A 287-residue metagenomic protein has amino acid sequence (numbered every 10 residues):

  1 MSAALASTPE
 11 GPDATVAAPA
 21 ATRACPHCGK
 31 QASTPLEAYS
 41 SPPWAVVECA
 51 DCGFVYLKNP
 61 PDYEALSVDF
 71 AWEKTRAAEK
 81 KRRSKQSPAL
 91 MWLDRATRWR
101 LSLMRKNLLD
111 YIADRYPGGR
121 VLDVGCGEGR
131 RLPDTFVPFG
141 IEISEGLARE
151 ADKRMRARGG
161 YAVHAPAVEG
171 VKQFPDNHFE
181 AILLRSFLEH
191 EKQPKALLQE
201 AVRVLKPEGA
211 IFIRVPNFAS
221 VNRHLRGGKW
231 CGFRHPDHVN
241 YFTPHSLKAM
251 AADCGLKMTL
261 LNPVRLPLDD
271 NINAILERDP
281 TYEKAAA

Functional and structural regions predicted by a protein language model:
S2-N177, A181-R185, P194-L198, N262-V264 (+1 more regions): Conserved N-terminal segment of class I S-adenosyl-L-methionine
A4-P9, I213-N240, H245-M250: Short, glycine-/aromatic-enriched active-site segment of Class I SAM-dependent methyltransferases
R130, E208, F218-V221: Feature marks short, surface-exposed loop/turn motifs that line or immediately flank catalytic pockets and channel
H190: Phosphate-binding active sites in nucleotide-utilizing proteins
K195-A210: A short glycine-rich, Lys/Arg-flanked "PGG" loop and its adjoining helix->strand segment in the class I
F218-A219, V264-L266: Conserved beta-strand edge residues that scaffold enzyme active sites
K248-C254, D269: Substrate-binding/catalytic lobe of Class I Rossmann-like enzymes that use SAM or dcSAM, i.e., the mid-to-C-terminal
M258-L260: Residue-level detector of beta-propeller blades
